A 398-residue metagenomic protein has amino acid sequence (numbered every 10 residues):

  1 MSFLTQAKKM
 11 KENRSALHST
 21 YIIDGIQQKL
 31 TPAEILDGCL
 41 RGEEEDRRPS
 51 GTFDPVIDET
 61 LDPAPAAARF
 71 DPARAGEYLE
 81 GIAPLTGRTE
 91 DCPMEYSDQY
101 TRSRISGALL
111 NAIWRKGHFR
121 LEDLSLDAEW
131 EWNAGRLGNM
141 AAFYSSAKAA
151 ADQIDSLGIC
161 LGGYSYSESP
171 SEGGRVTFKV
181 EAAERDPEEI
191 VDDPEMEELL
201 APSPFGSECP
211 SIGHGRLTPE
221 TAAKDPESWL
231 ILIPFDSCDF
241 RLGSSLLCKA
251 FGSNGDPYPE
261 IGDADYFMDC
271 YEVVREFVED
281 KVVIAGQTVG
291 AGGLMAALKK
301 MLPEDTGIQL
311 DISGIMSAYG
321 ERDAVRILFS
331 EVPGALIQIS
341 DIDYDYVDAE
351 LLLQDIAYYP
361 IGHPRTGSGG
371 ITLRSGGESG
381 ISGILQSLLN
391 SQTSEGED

Functional and structural regions predicted by a protein language model:
S2-L61, E189-F205, P210, D239-S245 (+4 more regions): Acidic, Ser/Thr/Pro-rich beta/coil linker or hinge segments at domain junctions
S2-W114, D152-S171, K179, V191-P204 (+3 more regions): N-terminal glycine-rich phosphate/pyrophosphate-binding loops that anchor nucleotide-derived ligands and cofactors
P84-Y96, L126-L137, G255-P259, E279-I284 (+1 more regions): Glycine- and acidic
D91-Y100, A134-S145, H214-A222, L242-S245 (+3 more regions): Alpha-helix capping and helix-loop boundary segments enriched in small/acidic/polar residues
R115-L124, D155-Y166, L242, A264-M268 (+3 more regions): Flexible, glycine/charged-enriched surface loops at secondary-structure junctions
D127, I261-V332: Active-site-proximal betaalpha loop/short-helix elements that scaffold phosphoryl/nucleotidyl transfer chemistry
D127-D239, P360-T366: Glycine-rich anion-binding loops of enzyme active sites
Q338-D345: Helix N-cap motif at beta-to-alpha junctions
